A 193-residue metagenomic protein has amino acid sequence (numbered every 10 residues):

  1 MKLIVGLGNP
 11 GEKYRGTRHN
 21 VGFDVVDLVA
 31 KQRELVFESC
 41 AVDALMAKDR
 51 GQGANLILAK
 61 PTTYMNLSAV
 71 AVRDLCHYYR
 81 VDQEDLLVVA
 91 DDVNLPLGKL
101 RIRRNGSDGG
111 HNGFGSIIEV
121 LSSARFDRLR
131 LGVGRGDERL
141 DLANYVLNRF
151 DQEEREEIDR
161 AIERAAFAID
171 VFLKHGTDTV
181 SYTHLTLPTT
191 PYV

Functional and structural regions predicted by a protein language model:
K2-N105, G115-L129, G136-D141, D159 (+1 more regions): Nucleotide and nucleotide-moiety/phosphate-recognizing core
R101-S107, V146-F150: Short glycine-enriched, charge-decorated loop/helix-capping segments at active-site entrances that position
G110-G113: Hydrophobic alpha-helical segments within soluble ligand-binding/sensing domains
L131-G134, F150: Short, loop-centered acidic/histidine patches that primarily coordinate divalent metals
R139-E157: Short, electropositive alpha-helical surface patch
H184-V193: Single conserved hydrophobic/aromatic residue that forms the stacking wall/gate of nucleotide- or nucleobase-binding
